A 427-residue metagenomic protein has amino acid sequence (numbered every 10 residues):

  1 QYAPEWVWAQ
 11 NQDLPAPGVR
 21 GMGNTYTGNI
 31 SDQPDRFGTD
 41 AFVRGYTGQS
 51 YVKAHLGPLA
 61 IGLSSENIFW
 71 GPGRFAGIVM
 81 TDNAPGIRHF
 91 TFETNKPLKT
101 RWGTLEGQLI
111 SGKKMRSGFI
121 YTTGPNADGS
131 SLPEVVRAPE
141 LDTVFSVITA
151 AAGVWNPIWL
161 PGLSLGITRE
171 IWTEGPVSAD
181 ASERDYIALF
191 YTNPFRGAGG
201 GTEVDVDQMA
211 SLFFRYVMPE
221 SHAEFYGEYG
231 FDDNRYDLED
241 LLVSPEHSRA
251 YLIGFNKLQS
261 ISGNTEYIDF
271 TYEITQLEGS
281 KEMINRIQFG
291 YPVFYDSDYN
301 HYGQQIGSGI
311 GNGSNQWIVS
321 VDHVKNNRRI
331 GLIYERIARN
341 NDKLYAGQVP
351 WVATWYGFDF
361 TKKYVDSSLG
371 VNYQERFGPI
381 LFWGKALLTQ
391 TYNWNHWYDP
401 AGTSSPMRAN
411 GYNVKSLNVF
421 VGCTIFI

Functional and structural regions predicted by a protein language model:
Q1-W159, L241-R249, S262-E273, P292-N312: Outer-membrane beta-barrel channel domains
N156-I427: Exposed, low-structure sequence patches enriched in small/polar residues
